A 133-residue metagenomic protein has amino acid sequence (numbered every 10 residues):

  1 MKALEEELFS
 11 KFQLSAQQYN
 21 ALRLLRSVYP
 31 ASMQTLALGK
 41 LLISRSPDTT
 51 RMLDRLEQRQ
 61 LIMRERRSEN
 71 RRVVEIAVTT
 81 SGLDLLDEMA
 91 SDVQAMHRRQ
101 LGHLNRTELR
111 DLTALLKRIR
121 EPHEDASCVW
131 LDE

Functional and structural regions predicted by a protein language model:
M1, L42, S46, A90-V93 (+1 more regions): Flexible interhelical turns and helix-capping residues at alpha-helix boundaries within structured domains
M1-L4, M89, I119, H123: Hydrophobic recognition helices of helix-based DNA-binding modules
L4-R45, C128-L131: N-terminal helix-turn-helix DNA-binding core of bacterial DNA-binding proteins
P30-S32, Q94, R120-H123: A short hydrophobic/aromatic micro-motif that marks alpha-helical segments and, especially, helix-coil
D54-K117: Charged, amphipathic alpha-helical coiled-coil/dimerization segments
T107-E133: C-terminal regulatory/oligomerization modules of transcriptional regulators
